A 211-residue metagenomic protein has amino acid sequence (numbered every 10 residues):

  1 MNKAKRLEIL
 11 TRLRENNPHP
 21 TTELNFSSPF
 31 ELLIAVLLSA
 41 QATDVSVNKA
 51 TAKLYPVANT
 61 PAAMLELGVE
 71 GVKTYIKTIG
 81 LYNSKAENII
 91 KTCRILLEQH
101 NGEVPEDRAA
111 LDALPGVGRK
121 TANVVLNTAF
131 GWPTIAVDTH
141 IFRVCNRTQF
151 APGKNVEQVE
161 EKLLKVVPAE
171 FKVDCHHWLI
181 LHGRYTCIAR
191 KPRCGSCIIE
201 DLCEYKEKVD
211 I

Functional and structural regions predicted by a protein language model:
N2-I211: Catalytic cores of DNA base-excision repair glycosylases
